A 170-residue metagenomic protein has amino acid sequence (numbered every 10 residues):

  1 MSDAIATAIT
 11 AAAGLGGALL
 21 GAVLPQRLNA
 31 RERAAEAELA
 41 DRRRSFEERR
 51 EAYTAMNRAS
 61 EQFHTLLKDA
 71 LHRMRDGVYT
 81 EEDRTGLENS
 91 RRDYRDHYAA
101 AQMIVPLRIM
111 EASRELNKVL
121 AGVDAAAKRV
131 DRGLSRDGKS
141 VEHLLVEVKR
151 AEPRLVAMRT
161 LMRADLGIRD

Functional and structural regions predicted by a protein language model:
M1-A12: Feature marks short, highly hydrophobic, charge-poor N-terminal signal-anchor/signal peptide-like helices that anchor
A4, L15, R95-H97: Short hydrophobic "helix-edge" motifs at membrane interfaces and signal-peptide entry regions
T10-G17, G21: Alpha-helical transmembrane segments in multi-pass membrane proteins
L20-D170: Conserved non-transmembrane functional hotspots
